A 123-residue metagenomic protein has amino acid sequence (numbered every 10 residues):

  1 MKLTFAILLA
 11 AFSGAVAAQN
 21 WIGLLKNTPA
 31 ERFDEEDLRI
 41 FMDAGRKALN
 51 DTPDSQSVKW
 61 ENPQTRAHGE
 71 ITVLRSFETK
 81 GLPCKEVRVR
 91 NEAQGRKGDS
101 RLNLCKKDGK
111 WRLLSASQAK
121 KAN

Functional and structural regions predicted by a protein language model:
M1-L8: Sec-dependent signal peptide recognition, specifically the positively charged N-region followed immediately by
S13-A15: N-terminal signal peptide c-region/cleavage motif recognized by signal peptidases
A17-W60: N-terminal trafficking/processing presequences and adjacent post-cleavage segments of proteins routed to secretion
K59-E61, E86-E92: Short beta-strand segments that buttress and anchor functional surface loops
Q64-T72: A short, amphipathic edge element
I71-S76, R88-R90, S100-C105: Hydrophobic/aromatic beta-strand elements that line small-molecule binding cavities or substrate pockets in beta-rich
N91-E92, A116-N123: Short, solvent-exposed aromatic-acidic interface loops
K106-A119: Short beta-strand edge/turn micro-motifs at domain boundaries
